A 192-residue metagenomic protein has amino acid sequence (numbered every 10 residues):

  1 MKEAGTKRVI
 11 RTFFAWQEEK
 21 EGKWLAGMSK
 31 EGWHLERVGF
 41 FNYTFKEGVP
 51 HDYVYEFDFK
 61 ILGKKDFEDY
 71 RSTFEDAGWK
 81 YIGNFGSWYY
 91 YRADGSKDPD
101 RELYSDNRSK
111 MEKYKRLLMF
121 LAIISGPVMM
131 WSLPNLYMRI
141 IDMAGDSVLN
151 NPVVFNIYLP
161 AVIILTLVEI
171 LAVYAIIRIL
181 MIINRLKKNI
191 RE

Functional and structural regions predicted by a protein language model:
M1-E192: Terminus-proximal functional modules
